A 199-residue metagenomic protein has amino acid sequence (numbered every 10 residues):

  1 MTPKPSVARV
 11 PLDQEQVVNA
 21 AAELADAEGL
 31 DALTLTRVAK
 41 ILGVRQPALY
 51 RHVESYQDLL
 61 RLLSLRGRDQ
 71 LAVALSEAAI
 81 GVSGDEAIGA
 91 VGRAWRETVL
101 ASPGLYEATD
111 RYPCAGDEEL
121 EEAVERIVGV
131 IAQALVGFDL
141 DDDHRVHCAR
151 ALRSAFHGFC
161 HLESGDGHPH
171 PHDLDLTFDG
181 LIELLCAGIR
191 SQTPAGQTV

Functional and structural regions predicted by a protein language model:
M1-E28, T36-I41, D58-R61: Basic, helix-initiating cap at the start of DNA-binding domains
V17-A25, L33, G67, L71 (+2 more regions): Short hydrophobic clusters on alpha-helical segments that form packing/core surfaces in small helical domains
A25, T34-L35, Y56-G67, Y106 (+1 more regions): Amphipathic alpha-helical segments enriched in hydrophobic/aromatic and basic residues that form the DNA-contacting
T34, Y106-D110, G165-P171, Q197: Short, hydrophobic secondary-structure boundary micro-motifs
G43-V53: Short hydrophobic/aromatic patch on the recognition helix
L62, S76-E107, A115-G116, D142 (+1 more regions): Hydrophobic alpha-helical connector segments
T98, C114-A151, H172-A187: Amphipathic alpha-helical packing segments from all-alpha helical-bundle domains
S154-P171, C186-A195: Amphipathic C-terminal alpha-helical segment
